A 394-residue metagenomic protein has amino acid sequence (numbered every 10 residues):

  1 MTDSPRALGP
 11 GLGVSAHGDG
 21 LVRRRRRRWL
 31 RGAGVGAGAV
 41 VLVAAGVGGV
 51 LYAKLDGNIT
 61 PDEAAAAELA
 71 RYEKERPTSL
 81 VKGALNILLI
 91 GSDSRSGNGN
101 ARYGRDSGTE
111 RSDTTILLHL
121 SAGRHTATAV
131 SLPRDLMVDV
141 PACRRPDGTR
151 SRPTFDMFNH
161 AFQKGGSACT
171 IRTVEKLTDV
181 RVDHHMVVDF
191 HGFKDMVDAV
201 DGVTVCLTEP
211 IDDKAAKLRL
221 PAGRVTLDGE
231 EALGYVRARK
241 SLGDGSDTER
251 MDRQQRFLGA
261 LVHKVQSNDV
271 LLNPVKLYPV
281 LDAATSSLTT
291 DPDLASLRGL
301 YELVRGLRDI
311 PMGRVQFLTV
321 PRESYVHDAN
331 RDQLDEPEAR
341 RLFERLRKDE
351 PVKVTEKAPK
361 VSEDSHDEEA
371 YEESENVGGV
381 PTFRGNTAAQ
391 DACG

Functional and structural regions predicted by a protein language model:
T2-G394: Non-catalytic, solvent-exposed segments at the cell envelope interface
